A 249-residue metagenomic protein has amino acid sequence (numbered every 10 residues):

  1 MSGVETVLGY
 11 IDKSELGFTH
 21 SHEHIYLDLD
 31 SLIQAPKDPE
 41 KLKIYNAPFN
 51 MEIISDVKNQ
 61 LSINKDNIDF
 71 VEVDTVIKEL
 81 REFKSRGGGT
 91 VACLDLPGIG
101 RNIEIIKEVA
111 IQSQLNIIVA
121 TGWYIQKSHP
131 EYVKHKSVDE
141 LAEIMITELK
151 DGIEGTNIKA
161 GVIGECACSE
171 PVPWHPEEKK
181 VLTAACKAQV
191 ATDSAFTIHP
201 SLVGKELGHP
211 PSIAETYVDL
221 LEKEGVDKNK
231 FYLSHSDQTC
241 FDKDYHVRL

Functional and structural regions predicted by a protein language model:
G3-Y26: N-terminal basic/disordered segments at the start of proteins
H24-Y26, L96-P97, G122-Q126, E165-C168 (+2 more regions): Active-site beta-loop-alpha junctions enriched in small/polar residues
L27-V71, T121-D139: Active-site gating loops and adjacent loop-to-helix segments of metal-dependent hydrolytic enzymes
F49-I77, L94-I99, A167-P176, S201: Divalent metal-binding segments
F70-T75, D95-I105, K134-T147: Glycine-rich anion/phosphate-binding loops
K78-A92: Catalytic domains of carbohydrate-active enzymes, especially glycoside hydrolases
T90, E108-I111, N116-A195, Q238-C240 (+1 more regions): Active-site gating/metal-coordination segments in enzymes
A191-L249: Active-site core of metal-dependent hydrolases
